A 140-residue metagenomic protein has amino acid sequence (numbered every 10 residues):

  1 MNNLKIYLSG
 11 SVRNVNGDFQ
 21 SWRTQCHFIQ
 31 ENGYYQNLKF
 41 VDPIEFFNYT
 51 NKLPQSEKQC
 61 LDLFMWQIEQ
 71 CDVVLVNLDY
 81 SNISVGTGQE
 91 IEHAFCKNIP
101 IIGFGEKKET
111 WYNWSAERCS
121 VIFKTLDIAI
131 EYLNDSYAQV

Functional and structural regions predicted by a protein language model:
M1-V140: Conserved catalytic or regulatory cores that recognize and/or transform ribose-phosphate-containing ligands
